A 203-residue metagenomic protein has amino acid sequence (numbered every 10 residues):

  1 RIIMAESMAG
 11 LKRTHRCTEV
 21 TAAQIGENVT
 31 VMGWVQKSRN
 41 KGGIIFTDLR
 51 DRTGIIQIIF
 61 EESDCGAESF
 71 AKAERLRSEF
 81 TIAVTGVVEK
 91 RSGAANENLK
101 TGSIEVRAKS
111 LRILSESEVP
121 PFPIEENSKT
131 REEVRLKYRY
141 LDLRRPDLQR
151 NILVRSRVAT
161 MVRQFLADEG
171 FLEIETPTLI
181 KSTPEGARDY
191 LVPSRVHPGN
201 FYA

Functional and structural regions predicted by a protein language model:
R1-M4: Short, Lys/Arg-enriched N-terminal segments with co-localized hydrophobic residues within the first ~10-30 amino acids
E6-A203: Class II aminoacyl-tRNA synthetase-like tRNA-binding/catalytic domains
